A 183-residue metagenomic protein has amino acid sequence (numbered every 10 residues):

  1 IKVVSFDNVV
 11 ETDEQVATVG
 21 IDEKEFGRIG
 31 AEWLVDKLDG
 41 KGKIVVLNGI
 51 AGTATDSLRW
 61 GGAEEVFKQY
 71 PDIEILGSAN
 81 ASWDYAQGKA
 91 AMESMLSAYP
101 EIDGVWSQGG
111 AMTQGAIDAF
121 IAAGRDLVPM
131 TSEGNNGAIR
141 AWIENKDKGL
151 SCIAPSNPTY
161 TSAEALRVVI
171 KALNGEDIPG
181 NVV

Functional and structural regions predicted by a protein language model:
I1, A63, G77, A81-A141: Hydrophobic alpha-helical
I1-E25, K43, N136-K148: Flexible loop/hinge segments that line or gate small-molecule binding clefts
K2-D7, G20, K43-L47, L76-G77 (+3 more regions): Structural recognition of the beta-strand scaffold that forms the well-ordered cores of secreted hydrolase catalytic
T18, L47-L58, S107-G110: Extracytoplasmic "Venus flytrap"
G20-V45, I50: A conserved helix-loop-strand patch within extracytoplasmic ligand-binding domains of the periplasmic binding
F26-G30, A54-I73, Q87, A91 (+1 more regions): Short, solvent-exposed amphipathic alpha-helices that sit in or adjacent to ligand/effector-binding or catalytic
K43-V46, F67-Y85: Short beta-strand elements in bilobed, periplasmic/extracellular small-molecule ligand-binding domains
L47, A51, V66, N157-V183: Hinge/cleft segment of the Venus flytrap/periplasmic-binding protein
